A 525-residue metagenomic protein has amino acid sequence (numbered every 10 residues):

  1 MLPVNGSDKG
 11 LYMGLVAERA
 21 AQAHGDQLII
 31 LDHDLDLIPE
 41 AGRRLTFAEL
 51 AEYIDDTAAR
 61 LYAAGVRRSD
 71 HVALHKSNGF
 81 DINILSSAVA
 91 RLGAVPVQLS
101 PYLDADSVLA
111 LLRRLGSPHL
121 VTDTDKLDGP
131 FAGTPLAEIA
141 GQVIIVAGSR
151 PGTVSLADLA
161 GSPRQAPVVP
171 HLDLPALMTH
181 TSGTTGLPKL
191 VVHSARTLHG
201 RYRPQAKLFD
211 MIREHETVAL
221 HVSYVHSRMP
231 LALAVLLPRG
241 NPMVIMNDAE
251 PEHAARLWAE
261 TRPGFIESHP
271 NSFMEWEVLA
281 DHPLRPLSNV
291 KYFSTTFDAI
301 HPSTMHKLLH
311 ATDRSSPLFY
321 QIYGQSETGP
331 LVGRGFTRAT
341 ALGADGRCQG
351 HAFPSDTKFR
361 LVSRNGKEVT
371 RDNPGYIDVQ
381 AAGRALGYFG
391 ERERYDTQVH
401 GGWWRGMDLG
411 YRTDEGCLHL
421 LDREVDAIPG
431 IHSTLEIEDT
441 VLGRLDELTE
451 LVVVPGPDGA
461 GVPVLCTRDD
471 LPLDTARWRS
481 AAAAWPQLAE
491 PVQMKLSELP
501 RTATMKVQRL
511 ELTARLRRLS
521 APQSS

Functional and structural regions predicted by a protein language model:
G25-L28, G161-H180, G186-L187, M211-T217: Conserved pre-ATP/AMP-binding loop-to-beta segment of ANL
I29-G65, D70-G79, S86-S87, D104-L109 (+1 more regions): Conserved AMP-binding/adenylate-forming core of the ANL superfamily
R44-A48, A176-R203: Conserved AMP-binding A3 loop
H199-T217, V225-F265, L279-A280: Conserved AMP-binding/adenylation subdomain of ANL enzymes
F265-E267, L279-G343: Gly/Ser/Thr-rich phosphate-binding loop
I266, A381, L386-G387, M407-Q487 (+1 more regions): AMP-binding/adenylate-forming catalytic core of the ANL superfamily
H351-D356, K367-T397, C417, G430-H432: Conserved ATP/PPi-binding loop(s) of AMP-dependent carboxylate-activating enzymes
V452-V454, W478-S525: Conserved C-terminal "lid"/linker of ANL adenylate-forming enzymes
